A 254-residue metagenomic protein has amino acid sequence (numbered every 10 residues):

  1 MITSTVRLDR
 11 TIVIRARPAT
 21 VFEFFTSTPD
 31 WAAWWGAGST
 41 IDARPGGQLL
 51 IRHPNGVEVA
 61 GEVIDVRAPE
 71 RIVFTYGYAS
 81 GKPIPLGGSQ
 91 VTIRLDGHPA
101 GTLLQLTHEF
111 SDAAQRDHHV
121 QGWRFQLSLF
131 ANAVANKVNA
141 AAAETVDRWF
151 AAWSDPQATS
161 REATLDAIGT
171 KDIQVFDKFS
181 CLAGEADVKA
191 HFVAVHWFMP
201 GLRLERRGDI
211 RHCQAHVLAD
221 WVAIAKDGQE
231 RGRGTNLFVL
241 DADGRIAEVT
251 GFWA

Functional and structural regions predicted by a protein language model:
V6-I14: Short amphipathic
R15-A19, N139-K171: Short acidic-aromatic low-complexity motifs
R15-A33: Amphipathic alpha-helical segments
P18, A37-R52, V59-G61, R67 (+1 more regions): A solvent-exposed, acidic/Ser-Thr-rich amphipathic alpha-helical stretch
V21-F22, W31, L49, V63 (+12 more regions): Hydrophobic pocket/interface hotspot
H53, Y76, L106-H108, D177 (+1 more regions): Residue-level recognition of conserved beta-strand positions in structured domain cores
E70-G77: Short, solvent-exposed secondary-structure boundary/capping segments
G81-A133, A190, A194-A254: A beta-strand edge to alpha-helix "cap/lid" segment located at domain peripheries
